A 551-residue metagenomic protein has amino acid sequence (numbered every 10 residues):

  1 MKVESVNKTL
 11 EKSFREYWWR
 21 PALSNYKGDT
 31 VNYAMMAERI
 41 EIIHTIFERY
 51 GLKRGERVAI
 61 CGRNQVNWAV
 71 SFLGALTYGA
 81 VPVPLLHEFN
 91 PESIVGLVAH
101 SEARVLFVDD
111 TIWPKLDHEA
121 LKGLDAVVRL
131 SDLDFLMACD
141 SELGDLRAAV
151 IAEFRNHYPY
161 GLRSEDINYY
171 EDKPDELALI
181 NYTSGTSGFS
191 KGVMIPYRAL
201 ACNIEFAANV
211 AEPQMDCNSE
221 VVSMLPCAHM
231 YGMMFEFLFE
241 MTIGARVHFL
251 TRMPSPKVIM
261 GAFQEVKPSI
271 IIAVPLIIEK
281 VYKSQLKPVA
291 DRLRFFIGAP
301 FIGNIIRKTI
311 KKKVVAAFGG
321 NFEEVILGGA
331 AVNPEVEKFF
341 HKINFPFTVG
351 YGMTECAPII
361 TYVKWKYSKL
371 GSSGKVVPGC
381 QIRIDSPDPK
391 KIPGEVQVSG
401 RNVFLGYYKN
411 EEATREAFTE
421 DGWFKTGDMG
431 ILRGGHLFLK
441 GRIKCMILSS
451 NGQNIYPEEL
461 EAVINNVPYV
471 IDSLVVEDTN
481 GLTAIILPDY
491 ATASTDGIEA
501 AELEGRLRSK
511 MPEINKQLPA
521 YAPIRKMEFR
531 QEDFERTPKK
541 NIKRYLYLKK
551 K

Functional and structural regions predicted by a protein language model:
K2, D29-T30, T45-E92, M224: Conserved AMP-binding/adenylate-forming
N32-A34, Y170, A178-I204: Conserved AMP-binding A3 loop
Y50, T77, V81-R155, N480: Structural core segment of the AMP-binding/adenylate-forming
F89, L106, G400, L405-G406 (+1 more regions): AMP-binding/adenylate-forming catalytic core of the ANL superfamily
A148-Y182, F189, Q214-E220: Conserved pre-ATP/AMP-binding loop-to-beta segment of ANL
A201-E220, C227-K313, N321: Conserved AMP-binding/adenylation subdomain of ANL enzymes
S269-I272, Y282-S368, I471: Gly/Ser/Thr-rich phosphate-binding loop
V376, R383, K390-S449: Conserved ATP-binding/catalytic segment of the ANL
